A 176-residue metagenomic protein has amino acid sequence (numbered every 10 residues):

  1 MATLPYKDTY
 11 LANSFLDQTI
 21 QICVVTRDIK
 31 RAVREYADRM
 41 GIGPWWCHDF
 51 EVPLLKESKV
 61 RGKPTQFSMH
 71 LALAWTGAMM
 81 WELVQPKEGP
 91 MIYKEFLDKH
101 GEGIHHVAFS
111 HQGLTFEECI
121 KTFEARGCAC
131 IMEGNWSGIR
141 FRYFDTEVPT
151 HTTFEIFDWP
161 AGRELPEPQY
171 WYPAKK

Functional and structural regions predicted by a protein language model:
A2-N13, V24, M79-E82, E117-K176: Vicinal oxygen chelate
Y6-F15, W45-L73, P86-H105, A129-R142 (+3 more regions): Vicinal oxygen chelate
I20-R27, A72-M80, F96-T115: Vicinal oxygen chelate
T26, D49, H111, F157-P160: Residues that line or immediately flank small-molecule/substrate-binding pockets and catalytic motifs
K30-V33: Primarily extracytoplasmic ectodomains and periplasmic/lumenal surface modules that are beta-strand-rich
E35-A37, F123: Conserved active-site tyrosine of GNAT-family acetyltransferases
P90, V107-S110, T122, R126: Mid-sequence acidic-hydrophobic segments that form the walls of catalytic/ligand-binding cavities or oligomerization
